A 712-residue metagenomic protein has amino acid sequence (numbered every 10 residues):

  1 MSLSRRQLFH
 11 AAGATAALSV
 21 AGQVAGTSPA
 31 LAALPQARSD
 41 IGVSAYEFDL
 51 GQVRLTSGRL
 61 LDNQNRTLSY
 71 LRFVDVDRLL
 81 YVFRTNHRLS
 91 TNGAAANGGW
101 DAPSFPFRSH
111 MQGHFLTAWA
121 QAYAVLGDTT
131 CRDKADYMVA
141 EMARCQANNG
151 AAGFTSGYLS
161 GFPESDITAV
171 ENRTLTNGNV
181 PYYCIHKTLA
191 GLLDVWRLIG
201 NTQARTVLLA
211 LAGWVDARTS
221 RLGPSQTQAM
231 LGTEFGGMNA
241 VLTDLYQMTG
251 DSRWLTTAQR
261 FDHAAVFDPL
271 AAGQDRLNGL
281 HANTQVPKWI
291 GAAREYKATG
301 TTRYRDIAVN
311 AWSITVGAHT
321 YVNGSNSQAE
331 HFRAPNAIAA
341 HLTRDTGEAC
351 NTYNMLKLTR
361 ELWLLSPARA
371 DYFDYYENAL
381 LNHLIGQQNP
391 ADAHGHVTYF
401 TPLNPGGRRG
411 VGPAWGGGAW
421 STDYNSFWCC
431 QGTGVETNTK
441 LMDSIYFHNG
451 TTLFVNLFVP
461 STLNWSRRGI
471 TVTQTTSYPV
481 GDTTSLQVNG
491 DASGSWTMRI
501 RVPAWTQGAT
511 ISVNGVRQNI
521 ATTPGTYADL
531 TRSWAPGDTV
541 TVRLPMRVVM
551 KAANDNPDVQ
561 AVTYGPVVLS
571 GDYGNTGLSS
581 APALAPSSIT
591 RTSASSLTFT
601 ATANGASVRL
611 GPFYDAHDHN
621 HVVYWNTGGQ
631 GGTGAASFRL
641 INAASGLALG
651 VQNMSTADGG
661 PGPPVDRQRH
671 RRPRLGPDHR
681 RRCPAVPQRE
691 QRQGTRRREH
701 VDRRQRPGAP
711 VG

Functional and structural regions predicted by a protein language model:
M1-A16: N-terminal secretory signal peptides and thylakoid transit peptides that target proteins across membranes
Q23-D49: C-terminal segment of N-terminal export signals and the immediately downstream linker at the start of the mature
L60, F107-A124, N179-W196, L231-Q247 (+3 more regions): Well-ordered alpha-helical segments within folded domains of soluble proteins
N63-A95, A135-F154, T206-G223, R253-G273 (+2 more regions): Long, well-ordered core segments of solenoidal/helical folds
L80-P106, S156-N179, A229-L245, A272-R294 (+2 more regions): Carbohydrate-binding/catalytic loop surfaces
G93, N97-F105, Y123-R260: Extended ligand-binding groove/face enriched in aromatic
A258, A308, F373-Q387, D392-N489 (+4 more regions): C-terminal beta-rich recognition modules with glycine/proline-rich loops and embedded aromatic residues
G632-G712: Lectin-like carbohydrate-binding module/patch detector with strong preference for beta-trefoil
